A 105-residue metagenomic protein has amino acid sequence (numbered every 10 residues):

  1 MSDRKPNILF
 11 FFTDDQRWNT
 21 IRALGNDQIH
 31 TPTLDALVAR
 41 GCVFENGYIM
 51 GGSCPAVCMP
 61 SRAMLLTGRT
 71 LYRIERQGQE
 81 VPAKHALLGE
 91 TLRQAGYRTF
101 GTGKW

Functional and structural regions predicted by a protein language model:
M1-W105: Formylglycine-dependent sulfatase
